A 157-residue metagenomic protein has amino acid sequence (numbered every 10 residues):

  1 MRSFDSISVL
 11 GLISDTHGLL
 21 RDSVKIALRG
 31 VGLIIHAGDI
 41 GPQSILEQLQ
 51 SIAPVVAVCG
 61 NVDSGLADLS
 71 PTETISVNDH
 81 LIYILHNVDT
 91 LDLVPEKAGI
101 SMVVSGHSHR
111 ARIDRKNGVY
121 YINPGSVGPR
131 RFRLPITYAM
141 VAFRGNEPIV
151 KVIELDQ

Functional and structural regions predicted by a protein language model:
M1-V55, D63-T74, D79, L134-T137 (+1 more regions): N-terminal active-site segment of His-dependent metallophosphoesterases
I13-G18, G38-I40, G60-D63, N87-D89 (+2 more regions): Active-site metal-binding loops of divalent metal-dependent hydrolases
V56, L81, V88-I149: Conserved beta-sheet core of the metallophosphoesterase superfamily
V150-Q157: Short, solvent-exposed aromatic-acidic interface loops
